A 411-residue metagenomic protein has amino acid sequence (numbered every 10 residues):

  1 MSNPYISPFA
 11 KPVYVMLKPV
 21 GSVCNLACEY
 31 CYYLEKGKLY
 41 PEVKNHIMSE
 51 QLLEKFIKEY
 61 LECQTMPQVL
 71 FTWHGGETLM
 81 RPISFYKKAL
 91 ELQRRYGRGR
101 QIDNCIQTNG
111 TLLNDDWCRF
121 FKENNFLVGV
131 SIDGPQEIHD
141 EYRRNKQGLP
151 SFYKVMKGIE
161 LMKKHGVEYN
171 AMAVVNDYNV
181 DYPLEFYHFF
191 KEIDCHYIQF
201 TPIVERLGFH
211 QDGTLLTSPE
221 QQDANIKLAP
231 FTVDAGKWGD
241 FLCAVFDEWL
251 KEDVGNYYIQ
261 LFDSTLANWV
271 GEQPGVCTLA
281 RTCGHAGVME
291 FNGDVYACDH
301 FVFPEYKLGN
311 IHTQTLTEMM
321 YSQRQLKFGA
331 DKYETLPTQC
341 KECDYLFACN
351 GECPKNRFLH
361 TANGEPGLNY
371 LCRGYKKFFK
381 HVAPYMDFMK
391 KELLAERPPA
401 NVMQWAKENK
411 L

Functional and structural regions predicted by a protein language model:
M1-R119, E123-N124: Conserved alpha-helical substructure of the radical SAM core
C24, C28-C31, C277, C283 (+5 more regions): Disulfide-bonded cysteines in secreted/extracellular proteins and peptides
K58, M80-Q199, R206-G208, D212: Conserved AdoMet/S-adenosylmethionine-binding subsite of the radical SAM
N145-Y153, E160, K164-T278, T282 (+2 more regions): Radical SAM enzyme [4Fe-4S]-AdoMet core and its adjacent flexible, acidic and glycine-rich loops/tails across
E290: Short, acidic, Ser/Thr-enriched surface-loop or helix-capping motifs
V302-L411: Flexible mid-to-C-terminal extensions adjoining Fe-S/redox cofactors in radical SAM and related proteins
